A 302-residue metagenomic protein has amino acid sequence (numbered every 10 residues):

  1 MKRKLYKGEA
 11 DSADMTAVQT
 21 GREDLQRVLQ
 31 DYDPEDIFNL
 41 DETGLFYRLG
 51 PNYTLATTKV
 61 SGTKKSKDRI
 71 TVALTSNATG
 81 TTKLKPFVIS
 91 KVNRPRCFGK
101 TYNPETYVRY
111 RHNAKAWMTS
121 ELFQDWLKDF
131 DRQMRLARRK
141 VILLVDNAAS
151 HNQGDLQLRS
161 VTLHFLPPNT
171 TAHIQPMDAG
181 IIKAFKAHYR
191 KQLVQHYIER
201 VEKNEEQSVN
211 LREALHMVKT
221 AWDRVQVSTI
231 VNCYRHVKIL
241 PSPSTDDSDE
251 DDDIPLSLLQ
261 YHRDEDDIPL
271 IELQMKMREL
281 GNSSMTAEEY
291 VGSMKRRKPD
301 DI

Functional and structural regions predicted by a protein language model:
M1-D252: Phosphate-facing sequence motifs and polybasic nucleic-acid/acidic-lipid-binding regions
S242-I302: Acidic, serine-rich low-complexity intrinsically disordered regions
